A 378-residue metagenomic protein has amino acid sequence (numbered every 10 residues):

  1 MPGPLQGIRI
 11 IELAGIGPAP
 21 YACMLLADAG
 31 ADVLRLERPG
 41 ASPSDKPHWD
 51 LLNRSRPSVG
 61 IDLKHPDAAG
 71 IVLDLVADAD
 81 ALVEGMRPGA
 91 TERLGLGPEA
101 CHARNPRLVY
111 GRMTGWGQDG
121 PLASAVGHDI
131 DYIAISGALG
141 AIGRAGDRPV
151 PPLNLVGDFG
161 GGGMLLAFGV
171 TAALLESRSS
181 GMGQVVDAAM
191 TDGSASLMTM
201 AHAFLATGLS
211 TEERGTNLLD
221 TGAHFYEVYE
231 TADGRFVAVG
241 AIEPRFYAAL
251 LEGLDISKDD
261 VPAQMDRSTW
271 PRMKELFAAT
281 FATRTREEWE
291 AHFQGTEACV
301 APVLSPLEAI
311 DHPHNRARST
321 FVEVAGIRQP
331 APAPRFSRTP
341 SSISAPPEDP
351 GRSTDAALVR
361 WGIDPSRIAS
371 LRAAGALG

Functional and structural regions predicted by a protein language model:
P2-A41: Conserved small-residue-rich beta-alpha loop and adjacent elements that most often cradle the phosphate/pyrophosphate
I11, L52-A103: A structured beta-alpha segment of the ubiquitous adenosine-cofactor-binding alpha/beta core
G15, L63, R87-P88, T114-G115 (+1 more regions): Short glycine-/small-residue-rich Rossmann-like dinucleotide-binding loops
L25, A29, E92-V237, A241: Active-site-adjacent "lid/gating" segments in soluble enzymes
D28-G60: Glycine-rich phosphate-binding loop and adjoining beta1-alpha1-beta2 segment of Rossmann-like nucleotide-binding folds
H224-T296, V300: Aromatic-enriched alpha-helical interface/lid elements that frame and gate functional surfaces
Q294-S344: A glycine-rich dinucleotide-binding beta-alpha-beta segment and adjacent secondary-structure elements that constitute
V324-R372: Flexible, small-/acidic-enriched active-site or ligand-binding loops
